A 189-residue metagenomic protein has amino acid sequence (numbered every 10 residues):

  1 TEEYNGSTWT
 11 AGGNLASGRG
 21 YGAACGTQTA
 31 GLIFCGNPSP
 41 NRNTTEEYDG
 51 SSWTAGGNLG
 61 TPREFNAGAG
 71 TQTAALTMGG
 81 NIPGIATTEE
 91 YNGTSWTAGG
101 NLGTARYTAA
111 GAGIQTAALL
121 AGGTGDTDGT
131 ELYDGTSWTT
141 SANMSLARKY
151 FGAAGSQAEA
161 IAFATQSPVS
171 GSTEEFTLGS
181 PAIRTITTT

Functional and structural regions predicted by a protein language model:
T1-T189: Polar, enzyme-active/binding microenvironments
